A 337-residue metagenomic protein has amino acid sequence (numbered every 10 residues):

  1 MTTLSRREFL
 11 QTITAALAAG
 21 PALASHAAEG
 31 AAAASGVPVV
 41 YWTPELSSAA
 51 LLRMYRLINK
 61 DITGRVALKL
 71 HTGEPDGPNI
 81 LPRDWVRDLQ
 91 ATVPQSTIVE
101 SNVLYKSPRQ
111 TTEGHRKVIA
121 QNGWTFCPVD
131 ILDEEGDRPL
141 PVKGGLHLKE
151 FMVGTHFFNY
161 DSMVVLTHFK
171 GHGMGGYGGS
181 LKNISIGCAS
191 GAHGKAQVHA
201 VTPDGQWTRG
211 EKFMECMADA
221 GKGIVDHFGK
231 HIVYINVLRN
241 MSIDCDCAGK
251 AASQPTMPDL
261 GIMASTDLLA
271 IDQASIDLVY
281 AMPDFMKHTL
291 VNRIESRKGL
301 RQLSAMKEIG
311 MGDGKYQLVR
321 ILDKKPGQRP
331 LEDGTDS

Functional and structural regions predicted by a protein language model:
T2, E8-E29: N-terminal export signals
A33-S337: Extended, low-polarity segments enriched in aliphatic/aromatic residues
